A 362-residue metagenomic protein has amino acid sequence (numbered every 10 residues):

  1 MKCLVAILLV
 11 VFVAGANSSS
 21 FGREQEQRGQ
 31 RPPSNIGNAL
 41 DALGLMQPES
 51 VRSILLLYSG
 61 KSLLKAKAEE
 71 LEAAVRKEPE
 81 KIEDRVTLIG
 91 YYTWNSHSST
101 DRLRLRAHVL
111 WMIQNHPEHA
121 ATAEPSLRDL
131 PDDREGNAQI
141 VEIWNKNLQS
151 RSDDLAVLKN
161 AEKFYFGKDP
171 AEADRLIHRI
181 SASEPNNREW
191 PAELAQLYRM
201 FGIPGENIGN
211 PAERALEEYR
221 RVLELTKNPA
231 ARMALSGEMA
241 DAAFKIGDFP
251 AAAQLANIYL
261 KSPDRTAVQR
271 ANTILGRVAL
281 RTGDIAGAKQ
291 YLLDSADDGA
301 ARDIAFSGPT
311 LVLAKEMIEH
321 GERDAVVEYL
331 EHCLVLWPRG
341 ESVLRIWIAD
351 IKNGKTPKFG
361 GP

Functional and structural regions predicted by a protein language model:
R23-A107: N-terminal leader/linker segments that initiate helical-solenoid repeat arrays
L56-E69, S98-A107, L130-E142, Y165-D174 (+3 more regions): Helix-turn-helix repeat elements of alpha-solenoid scaffolds
L71, E78, Y92, V109 (+10 more regions): Alpha-helical junction/boundary sensor with strong preference for TPR arrays
P79-V86, S152, P185, E189-A192 (+3 more regions): Residue signature of alpha-solenoid helical repeat architecture, marking inter-repeat boundaries and helix-start
D84, A121-T122, V157, W190 (+4 more regions): TPR alpha-solenoid repeat register
H320-P362: Terminal, low-structured helical/coil segments at or just beyond the last alpha-helical repeat
